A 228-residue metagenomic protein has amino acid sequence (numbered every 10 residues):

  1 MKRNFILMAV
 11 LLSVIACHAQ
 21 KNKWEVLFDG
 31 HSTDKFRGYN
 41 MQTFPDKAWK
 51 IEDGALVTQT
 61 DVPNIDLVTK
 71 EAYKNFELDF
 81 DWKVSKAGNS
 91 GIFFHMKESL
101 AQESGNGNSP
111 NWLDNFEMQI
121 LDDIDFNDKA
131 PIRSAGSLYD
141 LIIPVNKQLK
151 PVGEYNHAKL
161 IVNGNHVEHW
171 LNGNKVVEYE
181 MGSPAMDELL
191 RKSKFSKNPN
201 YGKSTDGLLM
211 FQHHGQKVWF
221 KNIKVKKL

Functional and structural regions predicted by a protein language model:
M1-K21: Bacterial Sec-dependent N-terminal signal peptides
C17-L228: Carbohydrate-interacting regions of secretory-pathway proteins
